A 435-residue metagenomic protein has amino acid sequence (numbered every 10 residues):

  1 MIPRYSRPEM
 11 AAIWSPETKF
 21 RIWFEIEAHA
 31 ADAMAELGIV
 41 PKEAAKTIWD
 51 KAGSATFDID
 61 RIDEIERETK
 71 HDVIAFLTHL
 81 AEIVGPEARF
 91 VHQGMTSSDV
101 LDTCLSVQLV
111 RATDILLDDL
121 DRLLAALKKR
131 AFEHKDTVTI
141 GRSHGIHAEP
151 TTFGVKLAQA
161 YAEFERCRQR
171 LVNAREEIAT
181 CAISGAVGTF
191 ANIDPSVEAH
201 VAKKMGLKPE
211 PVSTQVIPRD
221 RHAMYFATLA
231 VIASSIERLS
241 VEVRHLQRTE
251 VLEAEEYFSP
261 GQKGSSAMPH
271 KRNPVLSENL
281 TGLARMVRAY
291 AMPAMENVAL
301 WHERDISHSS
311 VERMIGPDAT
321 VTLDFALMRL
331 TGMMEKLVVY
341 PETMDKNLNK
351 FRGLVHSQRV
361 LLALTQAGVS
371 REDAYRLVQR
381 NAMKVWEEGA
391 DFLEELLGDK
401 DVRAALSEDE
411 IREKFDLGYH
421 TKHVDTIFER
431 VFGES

Functional and structural regions predicted by a protein language model:
M1-F190, D194-H200, P209, Q262-S265 (+2 more regions): A helix-coil-helix interface module used to build multimeric assemblies and to scaffold catalytic/cofactor sites
M1-T18, A55, E68, A75 (+1 more regions): Catalytic-core signal marking the mid-to-C-terminal active-site face
A33, H79, I83, A126 (+17 more regions): Generic, well-ordered alpha-helical scaffold segments in large soluble proteins
V110-D121, K128, A158-Y161, E165 (+8 more regions): Short amphipathic alpha-helical segments with heptad-repeat character
R130, H134-T137, L171-A174, I178 (+6 more regions): Hydrophobic stripe of amphipathic alpha-helices that form coiled-coil interfaces
V155, A223-V231, R359-A367: Short, well-ordered beta-strand elements within core beta-sheets of diverse protein domains
C167, Q215-H308, R313: Glycine-rich anion/phosphate-binding loop at the beta-strand->alpha-helix junction
H200-V216: A short, charged helix-loop
